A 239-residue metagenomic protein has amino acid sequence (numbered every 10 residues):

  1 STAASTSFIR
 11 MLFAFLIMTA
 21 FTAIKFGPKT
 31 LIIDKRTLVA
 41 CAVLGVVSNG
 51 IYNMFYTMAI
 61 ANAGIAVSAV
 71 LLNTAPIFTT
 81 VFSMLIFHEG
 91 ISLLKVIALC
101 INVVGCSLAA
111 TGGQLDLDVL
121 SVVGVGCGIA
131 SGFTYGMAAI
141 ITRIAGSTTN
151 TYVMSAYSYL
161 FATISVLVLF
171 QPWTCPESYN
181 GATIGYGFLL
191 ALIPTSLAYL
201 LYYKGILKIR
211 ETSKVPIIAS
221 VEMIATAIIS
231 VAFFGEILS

Functional and structural regions predicted by a protein language model:
S1, K29-L31, M58-A61, A110-V122 (+2 more regions): Membrane-interface helix termini and inter-helical loops of multi-pass transporters
T2-A3, G64, F87-S92, N150-T151 (+3 more regions): A helix-boundary/kink motif common to multi-pass secondary transporters, especially Major Facilitator Superfamily
A4-I24, A40-V43, A98-V104, V123-C127 (+3 more regions): Hydrophobic alpha-helical transmembrane segments of multi-pass integral membrane proteins, especially transporters
F8-I9, N53, V67-T74, T142-A162 (+1 more regions): Helix-helix packing/entry segments at the starts of transmembrane helices
M18, T22, F82, I91-G113 (+3 more regions): Hydrophobic transmembrane alpha-helices of multi-pass small-molecule transport proteins
T19, G45-G50, M54, P76-V81 (+5 more regions): Hydrophobic/small/kink-forming positions within alpha-helical transmembrane segments of polytopic membrane proteins
A20-A23, M54, M58, N62 (+8 more regions): Membrane-interface helix caps of multi-pass small-molecule transporters
F26-A66, L72, L108, A191-R210: Specific transmembrane alpha-helical segments of multi-pass solute transporters/efflux pumps, especially DMT/EamA
